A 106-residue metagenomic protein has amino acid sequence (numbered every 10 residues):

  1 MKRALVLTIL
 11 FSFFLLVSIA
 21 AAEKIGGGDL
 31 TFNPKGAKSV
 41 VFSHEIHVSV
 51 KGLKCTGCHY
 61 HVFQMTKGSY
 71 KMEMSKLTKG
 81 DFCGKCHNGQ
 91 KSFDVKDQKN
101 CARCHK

Functional and structural regions predicted by a protein language model:
M1-A37, V41: N-terminal export/targeting leaders of redox proteins
I25, K35-A37, K51, K76-K79 (+1 more regions): Short, solvent-exposed coil/turn segments
K35-F42, Q64-S69, F82-C86: Short Cys/His-rich Zn2+-coordinating modules
F42-H44, C101: Conserved short hydrophobic patches within well-ordered secondary structure
H44-M72: N-terminal, post-signal-peptide region of Sec/Tat-exported proteins
E45-S49, E73-T78, Q90-V95: Short, flexible, mixed-charge glycine/proline-rich loop motifs that serve as phosphate/nucleic-acid-contacting
G52-V62, D81-G89, Q98-K106: The canonical Cys-X-X-Cys-His
K67-M72, V95-R103: Short cysteine/histidine-rich zinc-coordinating motifs and their immediately flanking basic loops
